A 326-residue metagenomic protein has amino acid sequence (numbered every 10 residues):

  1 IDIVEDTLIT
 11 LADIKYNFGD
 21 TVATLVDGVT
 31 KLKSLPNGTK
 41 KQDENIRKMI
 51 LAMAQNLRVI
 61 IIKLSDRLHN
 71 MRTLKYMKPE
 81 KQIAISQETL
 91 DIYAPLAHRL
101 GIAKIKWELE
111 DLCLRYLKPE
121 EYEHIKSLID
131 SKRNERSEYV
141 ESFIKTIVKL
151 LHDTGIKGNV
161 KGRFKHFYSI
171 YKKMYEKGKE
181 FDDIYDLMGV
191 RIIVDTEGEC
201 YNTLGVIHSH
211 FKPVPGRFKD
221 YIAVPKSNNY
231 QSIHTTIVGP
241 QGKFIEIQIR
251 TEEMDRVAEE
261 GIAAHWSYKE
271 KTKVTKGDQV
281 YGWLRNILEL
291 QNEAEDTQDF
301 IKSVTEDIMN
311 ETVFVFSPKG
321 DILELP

Functional and structural regions predicted by a protein language model:
D2-G189, I193-I245, R250-V304, E311-I322: Active-site helical microenvironments for divalent-metal-assisted chemistry
